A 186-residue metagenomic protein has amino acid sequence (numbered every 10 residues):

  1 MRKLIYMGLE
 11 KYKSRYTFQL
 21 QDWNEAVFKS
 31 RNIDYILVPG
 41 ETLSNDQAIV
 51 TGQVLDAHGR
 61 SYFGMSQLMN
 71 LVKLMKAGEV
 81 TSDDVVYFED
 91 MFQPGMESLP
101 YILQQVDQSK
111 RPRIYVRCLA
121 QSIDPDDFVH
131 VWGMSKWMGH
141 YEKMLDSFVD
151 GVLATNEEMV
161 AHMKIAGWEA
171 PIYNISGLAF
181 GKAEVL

Functional and structural regions predicted by a protein language model:
M1, K110, A183-L186: Nucleotide-sugar donor-binding and catalytic loop/hinge architecture of NDP-sugar-dependent glycosyltransferases
M1-L99: N-terminal pre-catalytic "stem/leader" segment of glycosyltransferase-like enzymes
R15-F18, M96-I102, D126-V129, H162-A166 (+1 more regions): A short acidic (Asp/Glu
G40-S44, F92, C118-I123, N156-M159: Short beta-alpha junction loops
R60-G64, D127-M134: Short, flexible loop segments at the rims of nucleotide/cofactor-binding pockets, characterized by
V85-M91, Q104-D127: Active-site proximal beta-strand in glycosyltransferases
V131-V152: Membrane-proximal helix-turn-helix segments that form the acceptor-binding/catalytic region of lipid-linked
S147-L186: Donor nucleotide-sugar binding/catalytic pocket of nucleotide-sugar-dependent glycosyltransferases
